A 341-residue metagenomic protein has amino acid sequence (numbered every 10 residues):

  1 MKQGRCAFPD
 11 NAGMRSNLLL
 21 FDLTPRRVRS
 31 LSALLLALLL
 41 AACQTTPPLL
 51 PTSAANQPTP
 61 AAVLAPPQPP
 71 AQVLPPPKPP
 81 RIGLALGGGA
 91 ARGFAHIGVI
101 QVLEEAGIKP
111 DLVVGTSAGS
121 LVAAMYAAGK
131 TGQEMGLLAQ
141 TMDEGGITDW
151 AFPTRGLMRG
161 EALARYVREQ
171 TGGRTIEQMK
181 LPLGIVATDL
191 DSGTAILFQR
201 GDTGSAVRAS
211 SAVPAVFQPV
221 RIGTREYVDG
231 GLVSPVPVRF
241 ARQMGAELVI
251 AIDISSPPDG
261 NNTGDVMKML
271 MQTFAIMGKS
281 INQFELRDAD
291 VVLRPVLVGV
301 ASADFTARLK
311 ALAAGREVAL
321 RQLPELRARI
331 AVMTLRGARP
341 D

Functional and structural regions predicted by a protein language model:
K2-N11, R15-F21, C43-V113, M125-D341: Patatin-like phospholipase
S32-A42: Bacterial N-terminal signal peptides
G115, G119: Gly/Ala-rich beta-loop-alpha elbow adjacent to hydrolase catalytic centers
